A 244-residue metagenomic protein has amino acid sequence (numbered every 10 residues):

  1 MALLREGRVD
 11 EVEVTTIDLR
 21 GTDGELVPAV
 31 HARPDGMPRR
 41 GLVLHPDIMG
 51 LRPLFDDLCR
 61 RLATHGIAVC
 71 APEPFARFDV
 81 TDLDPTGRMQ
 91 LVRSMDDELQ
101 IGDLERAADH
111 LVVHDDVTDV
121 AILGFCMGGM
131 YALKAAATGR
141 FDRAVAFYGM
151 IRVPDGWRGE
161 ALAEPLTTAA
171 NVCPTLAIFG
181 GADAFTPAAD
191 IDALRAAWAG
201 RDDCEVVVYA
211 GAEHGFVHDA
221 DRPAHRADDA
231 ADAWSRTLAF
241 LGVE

Functional and structural regions predicted by a protein language model:
M1-E244: N-terminal cap/leader regions of alpha/beta-hydrolase-fold enzymes, predominantly small-molecule hydrolases
